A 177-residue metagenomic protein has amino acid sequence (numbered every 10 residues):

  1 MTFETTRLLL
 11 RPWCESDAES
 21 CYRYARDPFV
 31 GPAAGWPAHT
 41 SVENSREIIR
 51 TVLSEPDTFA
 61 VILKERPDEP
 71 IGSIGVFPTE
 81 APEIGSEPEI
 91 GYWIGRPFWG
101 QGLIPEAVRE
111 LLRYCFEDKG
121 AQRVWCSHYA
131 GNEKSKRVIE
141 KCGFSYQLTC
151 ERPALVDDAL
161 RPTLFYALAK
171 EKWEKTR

Functional and structural regions predicted by a protein language model:
M1-A33, T58, I62-R177: Acyl-donor (CoA/ACP) binding surface of acyl/acetyltransferases
F29-R50: Conserved GNAT-fold acetyl-CoA-binding loop/helix
I49-A60: A short helix-loop-beta-strand connector motif used in the catalytic cores of GNAT acetyltransferases and, in some
